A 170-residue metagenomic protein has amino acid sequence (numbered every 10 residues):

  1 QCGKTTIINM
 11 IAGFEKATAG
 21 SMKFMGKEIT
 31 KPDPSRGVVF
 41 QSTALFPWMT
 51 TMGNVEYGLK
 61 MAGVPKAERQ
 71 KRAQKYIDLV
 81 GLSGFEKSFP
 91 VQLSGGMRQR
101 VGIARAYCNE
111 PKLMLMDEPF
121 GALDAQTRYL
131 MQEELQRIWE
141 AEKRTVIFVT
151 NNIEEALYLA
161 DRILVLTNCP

Functional and structural regions predicted by a protein language model:
A12: Helix-to-loop junction immediately C-terminal to a conserved catalytic motif
G20-P32: Conserved ABC transporter NBD signature motif
M49-E56: Short coil-to-helix segment of the ABC ATPase nucleotide-binding domain corresponding to the Q-loop/switch region
K60, A67-F85: Conserved ABC ATPase "signature" region
S88-V91, N109: Conserved signature/switch motifs of ABC ATPase nucleotide-binding domains
I103: Hydrophobic anchor residue at the start of the ABC signature
M114-D117: Catalytic Walker B motif of ABC-type/P-loop ATPase nucleotide-binding domains
K143-V149: Conserved H-loop
